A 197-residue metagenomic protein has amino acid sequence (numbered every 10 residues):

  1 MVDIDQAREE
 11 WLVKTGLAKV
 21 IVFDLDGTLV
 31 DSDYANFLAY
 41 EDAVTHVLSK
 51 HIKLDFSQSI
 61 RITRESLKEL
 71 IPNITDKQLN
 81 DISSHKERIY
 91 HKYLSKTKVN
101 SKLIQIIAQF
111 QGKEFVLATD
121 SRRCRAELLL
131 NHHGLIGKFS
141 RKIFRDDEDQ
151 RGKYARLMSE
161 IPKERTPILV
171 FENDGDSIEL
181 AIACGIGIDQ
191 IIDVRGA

Functional and structural regions predicted by a protein language model:
M1-E9: Short coil-to-helix leader/linker segments, especially the first N-terminal amphipathic alpha-helix with its helix
E10-W11, H91-L117, R123, R151-Y154: Short, acidic loop-to-helix structural element flanking the phosphoryl-transfer center in phosphate-processing enzymes
W11-L25, L29-S101: N-terminal helical cap/lid subdomain that shapes the substrate entry/recognition surface in HAD-like hydrolases
K14-G16, Q111-K113, E160-T166: Glycine-rich phosphate-binding loop signature in dinucleotide/nucleotide-binding domains
F37-E41, H133-L135, I186-I188: Glycine-rich, phosphate-binding/catalytic loops in enzymes
I104-A108, D174-L180, Q190-A197: Short glycine/proline-centered loop/turn elements that form peptide/ligand docking sites
V116-T119, V170, Q190: Structural beta-sheet core signal
R122-L169, G175-A183: Substrate-recognition "cap/lid" segment bordering the active-site pocket of phosphatases
